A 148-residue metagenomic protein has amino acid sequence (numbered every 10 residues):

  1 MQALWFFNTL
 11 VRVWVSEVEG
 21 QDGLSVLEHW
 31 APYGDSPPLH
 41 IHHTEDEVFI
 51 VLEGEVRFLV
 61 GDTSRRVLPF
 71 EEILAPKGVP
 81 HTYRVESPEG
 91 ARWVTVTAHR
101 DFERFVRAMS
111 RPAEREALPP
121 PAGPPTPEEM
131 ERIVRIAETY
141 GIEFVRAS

Functional and structural regions predicted by a protein language model:
Q2-L39, E45-D46: A short glycine-rich, His/Asp/Glu-containing loop-to-beta-strand
L10, V48, E55-R57, P80 (+1 more regions): Structural motif
E19, E55, D62-P80: Short acidic-glycine-tyrosine-enriched beta hairpin
E28-P32, I41-V60, V96-H99: Short, conserved beta-strand element in jelly-roll/cupin
P37-L39, V60-R65: Short beta-strand segments
T44-E45, T63, V79-P80, E89 (+1 more regions): A generic "binding-loop/recognition-motif" signal
L59, R84-E86: A generic structural motif
E86-S148: Double-stranded beta-helix
